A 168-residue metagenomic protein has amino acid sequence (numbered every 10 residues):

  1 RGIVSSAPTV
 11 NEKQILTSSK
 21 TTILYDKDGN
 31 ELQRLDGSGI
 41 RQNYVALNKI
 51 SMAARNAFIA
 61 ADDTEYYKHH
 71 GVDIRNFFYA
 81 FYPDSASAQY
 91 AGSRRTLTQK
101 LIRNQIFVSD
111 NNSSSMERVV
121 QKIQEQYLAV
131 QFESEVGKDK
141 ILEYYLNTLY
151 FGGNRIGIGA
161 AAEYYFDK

Functional and structural regions predicted by a protein language model:
R1-K27: N-terminal hydrophobic targeting segments that direct proteins to the cell envelope
S19-T22, D26-K168: Peptidoglycan glycan-strand catalytic modules in the bacterial/periplasmic cell-wall system
